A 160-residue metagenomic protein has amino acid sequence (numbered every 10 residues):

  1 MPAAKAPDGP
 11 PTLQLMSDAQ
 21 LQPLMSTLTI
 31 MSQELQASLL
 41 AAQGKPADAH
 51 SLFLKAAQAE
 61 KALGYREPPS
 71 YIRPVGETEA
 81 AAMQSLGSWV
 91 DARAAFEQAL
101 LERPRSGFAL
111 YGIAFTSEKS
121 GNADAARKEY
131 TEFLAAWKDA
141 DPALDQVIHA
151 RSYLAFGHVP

Functional and structural regions predicted by a protein language model:
M1-P2, L54-Q58, S117-P142: TPR/TPR-like (Sel1-like) alpha-helical repeat modules
Q20-P23, T27-T29, R66, S70 (+2 more regions): Residue signature of alpha-solenoid helical repeat architecture, marking inter-repeat boundaries and helix-start
